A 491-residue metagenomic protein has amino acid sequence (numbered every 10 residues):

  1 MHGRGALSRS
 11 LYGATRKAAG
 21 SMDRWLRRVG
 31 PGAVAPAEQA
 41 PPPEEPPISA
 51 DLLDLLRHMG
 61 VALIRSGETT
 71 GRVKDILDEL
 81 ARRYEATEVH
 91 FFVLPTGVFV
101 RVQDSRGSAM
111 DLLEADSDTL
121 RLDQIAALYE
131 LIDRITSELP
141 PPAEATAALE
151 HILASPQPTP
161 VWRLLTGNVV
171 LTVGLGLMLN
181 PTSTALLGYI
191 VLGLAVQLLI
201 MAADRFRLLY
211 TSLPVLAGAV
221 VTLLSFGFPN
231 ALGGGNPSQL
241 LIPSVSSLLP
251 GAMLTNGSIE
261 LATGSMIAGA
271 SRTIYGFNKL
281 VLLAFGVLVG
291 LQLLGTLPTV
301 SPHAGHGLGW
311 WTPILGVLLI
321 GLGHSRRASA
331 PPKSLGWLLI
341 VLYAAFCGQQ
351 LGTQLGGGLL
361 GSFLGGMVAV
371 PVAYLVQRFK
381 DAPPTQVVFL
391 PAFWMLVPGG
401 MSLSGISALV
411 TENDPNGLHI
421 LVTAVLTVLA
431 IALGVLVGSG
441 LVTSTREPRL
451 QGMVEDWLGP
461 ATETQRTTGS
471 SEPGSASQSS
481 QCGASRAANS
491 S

Functional and structural regions predicted by a protein language model:
M1-E144: Soluble N-terminal domains of membrane-associated systems
E114-Y189: Hydrophobic alpha-helical hairpins/lids featuring a short glycine-rich hinge
A143-P156, V169-P181, Q197-L209, A268-A270 (+4 more regions): Short juxtamembrane and helix-loop transition motifs at transmembrane-helix boundaries in membrane proteins
Q157-I259, R327-A328, P332: Core alpha-helical transmembrane segments of integral membrane proteins
N168-G176, L194-Q197, A219-F226, L283-L291 (+4 more regions): Hydrophobic core segments of alpha-helical transmembrane domains in multi-pass membrane transport and ion-translocation
V169, Y189-F206, P214, G218-V221 (+3 more regions): Conserved mixed alpha/beta catalytic, RNA-binding, or beta-rich assembly cores of soluble enzyme, regulatory
L216, V220, L241-S244, M253-T255 (+2 more regions): Core mid-bundle transmembrane helix pairs that form the ion/substrate translocation pathway in diverse multi-pass
L241, N256-S258, G264-L280, A304-T312 (+2 more regions): C-terminal transmembrane helix-loop-helix hairpin of multi-pass membrane proteins
